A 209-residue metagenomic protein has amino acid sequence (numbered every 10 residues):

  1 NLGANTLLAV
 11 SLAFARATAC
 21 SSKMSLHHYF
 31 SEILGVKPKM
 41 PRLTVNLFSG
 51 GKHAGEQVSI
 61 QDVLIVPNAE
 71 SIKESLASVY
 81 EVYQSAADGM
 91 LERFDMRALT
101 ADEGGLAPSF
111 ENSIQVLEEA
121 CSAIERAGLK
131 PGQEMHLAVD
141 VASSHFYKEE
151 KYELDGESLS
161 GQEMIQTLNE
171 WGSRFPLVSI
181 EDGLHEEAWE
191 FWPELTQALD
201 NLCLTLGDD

Functional and structural regions predicted by a protein language model:
N1-M24, I33, L76, G105: Metal- or metallocofactor-binding catalytic centers and their adjacent structured scaffolds across diverse enzyme
L2, M24-L26, K37-T44, V58-D62 (+4 more regions): Short coil/turn connectors at secondary-structure junctions
L12, R42-L43, S49-Q61, F110-E111 (+2 more regions): Short acidic, glycine/serine/threonine-rich loops at helix termini
K23, G51, E103, D140 (+1 more regions): Conserved, mostly hydrophobic/aromatic
V36-A101: Mobile "lid/hinge" segments at catalytic clefts and subdomain interfaces of large enzymes
V66-A77, S109, Y152-Q162: Active-site mouth loops of central-metabolism enzymes
D95-R97, I114-D209: Catalytic core of soluble alpha/beta enzymes
D102-S113, E181-G183: Conserved short loop/turn motifs at secondary-structure junctions
